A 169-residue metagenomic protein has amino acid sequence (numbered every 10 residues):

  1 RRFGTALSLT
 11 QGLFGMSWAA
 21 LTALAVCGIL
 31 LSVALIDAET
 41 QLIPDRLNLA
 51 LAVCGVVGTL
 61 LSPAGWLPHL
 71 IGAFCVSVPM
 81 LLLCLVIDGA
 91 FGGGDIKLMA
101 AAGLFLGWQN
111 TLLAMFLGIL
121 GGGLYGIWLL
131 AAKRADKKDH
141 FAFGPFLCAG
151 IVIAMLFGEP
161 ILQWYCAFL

Functional and structural regions predicted by a protein language model:
R1, L82-L83, L124, W128-K137: Cytosolic, membrane-interface loops and tails of multi-pass inner-membrane proteins
R1-S17, Q163-L169: N-terminal transmembrane signal-anchor/hairpin module of polytopic inner-membrane proteins
T5-L9, F14, F74, P79-M80 (+1 more regions): Aromatic-residue hotspot detector
T10-F14, L60-L61, V86, A131-A132 (+1 more regions): Helix-loop junctions at the membrane-solvent interface of multi-pass transporters, primarily the C-terminal
A19-Y125, Q163-L169: Functional transmembrane core segments of multi-pass inner-membrane proteins
W128-I153: Interfacial loop-to-transmembrane junctions
A149-L169: C-terminal domain-closing interface element
